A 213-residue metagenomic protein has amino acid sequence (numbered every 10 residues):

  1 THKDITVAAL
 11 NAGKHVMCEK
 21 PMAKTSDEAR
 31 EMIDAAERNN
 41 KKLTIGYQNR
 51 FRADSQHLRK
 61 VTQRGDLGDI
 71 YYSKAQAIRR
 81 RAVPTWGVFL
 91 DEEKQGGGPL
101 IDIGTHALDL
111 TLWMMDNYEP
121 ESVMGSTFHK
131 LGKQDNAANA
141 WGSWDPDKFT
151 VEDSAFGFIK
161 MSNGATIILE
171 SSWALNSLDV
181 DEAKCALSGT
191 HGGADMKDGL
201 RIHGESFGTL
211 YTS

Functional and structural regions predicted by a protein language model:
K3-R50, G65: Beta-strand-loop-alpha-helix segment that lines the small-molecule cofactor/substrate pocket of alpha/beta enzymes
K14, K41-K42, D69-Y71, D153 (+1 more regions): Short, well-ordered coil/turn segments that N-cap beta-strands
M17, K42-T44, K74, M124 (+2 more regions): Structural detector of well-ordered beta-strand residues that form the stable sheet scaffold of enzyme domains
N49-F149: Predominantly a Rossmann-like dinucleotide-binding segment in NAD(P)-dependent oxidoreductases
P84, D109-E205: Contiguous beta-strand/loop segments that form the cofactor/metal-binding neighborhood of enzyme cores
L210-S213: Short, intrinsically disordered, charge-balanced linker/junction segments flanking boundaries in proteins
